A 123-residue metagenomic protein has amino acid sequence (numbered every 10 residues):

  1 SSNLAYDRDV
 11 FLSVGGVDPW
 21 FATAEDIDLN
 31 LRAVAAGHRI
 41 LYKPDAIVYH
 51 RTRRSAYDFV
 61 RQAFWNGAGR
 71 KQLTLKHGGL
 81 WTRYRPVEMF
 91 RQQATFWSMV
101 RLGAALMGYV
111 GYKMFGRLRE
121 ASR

Functional and structural regions predicted by a protein language model:
S1-S2, S13, G37, S55 (+2 more regions): Generic serine detector
N3-Y6, V10-G15, W20-I47: A short, conserved alpha-helix in the catalytic core of glycosyltransferases
A24, D28, R54, R61: A short glycine-/small-residue-rich loop at the edge of a beta-strand within enzyme catalytic domains
L29, R51-T52, W81: Short secondary-structure boundary/hinge segments and terminal tails
L31, A35, W65-A68, Q72: Generic recognition of well-ordered alpha-helical segments within structured catalytic/regulatory domains
H38-R39, K43-V60, G69-T74: Active-site donor/metal-binding and catalytic loop motifs of nucleotide-sugar-dependent glycosylation enzymes
R61-A68, L75-R123: Non-catalytic, C-terminal membrane-associated alpha-helical segments of glycosyltransferases
